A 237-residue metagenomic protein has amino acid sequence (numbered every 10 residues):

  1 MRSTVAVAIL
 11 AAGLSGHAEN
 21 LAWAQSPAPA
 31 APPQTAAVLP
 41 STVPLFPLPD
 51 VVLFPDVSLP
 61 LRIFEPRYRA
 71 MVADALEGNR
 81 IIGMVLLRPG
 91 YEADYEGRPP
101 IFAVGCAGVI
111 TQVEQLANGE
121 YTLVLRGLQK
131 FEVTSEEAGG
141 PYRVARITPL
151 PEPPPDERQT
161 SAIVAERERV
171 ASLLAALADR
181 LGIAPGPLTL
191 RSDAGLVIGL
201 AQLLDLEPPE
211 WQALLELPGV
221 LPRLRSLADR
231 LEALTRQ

Functional and structural regions predicted by a protein language model:
V5-H17: Bacterial N-terminal signal peptides
H17-W23: Sec/Tat signal peptide C-region and signal peptidase I cleavage site
W23-Q237: N-terminal low-complexity, acidic/polar interaction/targeting segments
